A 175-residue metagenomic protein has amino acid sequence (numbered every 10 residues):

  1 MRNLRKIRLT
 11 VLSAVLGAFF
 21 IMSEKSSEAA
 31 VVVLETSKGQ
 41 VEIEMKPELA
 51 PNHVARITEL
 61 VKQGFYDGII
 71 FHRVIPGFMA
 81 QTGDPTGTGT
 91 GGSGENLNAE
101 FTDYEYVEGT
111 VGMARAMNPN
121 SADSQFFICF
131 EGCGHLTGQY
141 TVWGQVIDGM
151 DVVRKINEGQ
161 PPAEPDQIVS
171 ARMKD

Functional and structural regions predicted by a protein language model:
R2-D175: Cyclophilin-like peptidyl-prolyl cis-trans isomerases
